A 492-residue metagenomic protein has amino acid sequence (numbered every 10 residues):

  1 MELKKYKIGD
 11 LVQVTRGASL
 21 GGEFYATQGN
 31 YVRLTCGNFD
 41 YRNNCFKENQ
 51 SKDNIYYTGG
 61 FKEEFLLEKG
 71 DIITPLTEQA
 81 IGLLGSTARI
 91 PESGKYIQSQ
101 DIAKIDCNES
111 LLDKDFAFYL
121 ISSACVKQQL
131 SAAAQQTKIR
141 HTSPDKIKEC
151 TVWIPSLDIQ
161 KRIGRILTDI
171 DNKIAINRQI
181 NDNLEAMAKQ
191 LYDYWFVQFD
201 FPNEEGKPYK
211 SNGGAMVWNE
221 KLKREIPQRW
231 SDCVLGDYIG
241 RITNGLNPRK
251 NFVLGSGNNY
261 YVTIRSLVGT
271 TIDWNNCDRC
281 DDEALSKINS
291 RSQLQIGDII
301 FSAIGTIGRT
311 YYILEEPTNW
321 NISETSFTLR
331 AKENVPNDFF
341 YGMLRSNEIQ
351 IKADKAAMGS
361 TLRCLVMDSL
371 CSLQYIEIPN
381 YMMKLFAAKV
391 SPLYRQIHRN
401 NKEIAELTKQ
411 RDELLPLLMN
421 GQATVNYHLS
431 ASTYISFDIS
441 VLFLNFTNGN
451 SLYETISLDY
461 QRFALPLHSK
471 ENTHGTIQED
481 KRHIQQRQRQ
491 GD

Functional and structural regions predicted by a protein language model:
M1-S19, E149, W153-Y194, S211-L246 (+9 more regions): Non-catalytic DNA-recognition/assembly elements of restriction-modification systems
K5-F24, C36-I72, M216-L222, G236-F252 (+2 more regions): Sequence-specific dsDNA recognition surfaces
G29, L83, I239, G257 (+6 more regions): Charge-rich amphipathic alpha-helical interaction elements
T35-C36, D53, T58-S122, T263-I264 (+3 more regions): A short beta-sheet element
I121-V152, F252, N347-Y375: Specificity-determining recognition surfaces
N472-H474, D480-H483, R487-D492: Low-complexity basic/metal-binding stretches
